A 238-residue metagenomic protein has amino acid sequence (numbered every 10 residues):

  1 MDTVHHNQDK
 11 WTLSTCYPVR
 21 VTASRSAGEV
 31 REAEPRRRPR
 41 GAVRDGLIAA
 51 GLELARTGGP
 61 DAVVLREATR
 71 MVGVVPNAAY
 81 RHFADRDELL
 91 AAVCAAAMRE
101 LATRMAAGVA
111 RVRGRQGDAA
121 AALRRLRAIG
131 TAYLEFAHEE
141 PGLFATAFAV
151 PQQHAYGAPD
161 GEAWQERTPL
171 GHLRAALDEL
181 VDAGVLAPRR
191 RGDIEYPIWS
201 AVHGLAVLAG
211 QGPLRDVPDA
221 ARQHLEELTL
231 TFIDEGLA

Functional and structural regions predicted by a protein language model:
M1-A42, V112-A119: N-terminal intrinsically disordered/low-complexity leader segments
V43-L52, A68, V93-A97, L101 (+2 more regions): Generic hydrophobic, amphipathic alpha-helix propensity
G46, A50, L54-E88, A92: Helix-turn-helix
A92, A106-L143, E195-I198: Hydrophobic alpha-helical connector segments
T103, R127-A149, A163-R167, G171 (+1 more regions): Helical hydrophobic small-molecule/effector-binding pocket
A120, T146, Y156-V185, G192-Y196 (+2 more regions): Amphipathic alpha-helical packing segments from all-alpha helical-bundle domains
F136, E179, W199-V217, I233-A238: Amphipathic C-terminal alpha-helical segment
